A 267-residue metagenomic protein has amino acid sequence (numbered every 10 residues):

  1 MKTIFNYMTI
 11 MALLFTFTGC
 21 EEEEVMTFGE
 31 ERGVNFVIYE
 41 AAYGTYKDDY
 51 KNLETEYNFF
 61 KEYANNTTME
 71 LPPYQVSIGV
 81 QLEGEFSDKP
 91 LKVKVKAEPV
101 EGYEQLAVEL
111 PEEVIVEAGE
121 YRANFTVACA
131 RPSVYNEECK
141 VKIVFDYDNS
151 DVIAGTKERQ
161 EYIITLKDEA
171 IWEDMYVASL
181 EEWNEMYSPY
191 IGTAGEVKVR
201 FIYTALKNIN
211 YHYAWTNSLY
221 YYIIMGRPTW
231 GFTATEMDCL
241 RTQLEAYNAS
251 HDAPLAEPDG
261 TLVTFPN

Functional and structural regions predicted by a protein language model:
K2-I10: Sec-dependent signal peptide recognition, specifically the positively charged N-region followed immediately by
F15-G19: C-terminal motif of bacterial Sec signal peptides marking the signal peptidase cleavage site
E21-L91, P99-L106, N124, R131 (+2 more regions): Intrinsically disordered, low-complexity regulatory regions in eukaryotic proteins
V108-E113: Active-site-adjacent structural elements in folded domains
V114-R122: Short proline/glycine- and polar residue-rich coil/turn motifs
K142-V144: Extracellular recognition modules
